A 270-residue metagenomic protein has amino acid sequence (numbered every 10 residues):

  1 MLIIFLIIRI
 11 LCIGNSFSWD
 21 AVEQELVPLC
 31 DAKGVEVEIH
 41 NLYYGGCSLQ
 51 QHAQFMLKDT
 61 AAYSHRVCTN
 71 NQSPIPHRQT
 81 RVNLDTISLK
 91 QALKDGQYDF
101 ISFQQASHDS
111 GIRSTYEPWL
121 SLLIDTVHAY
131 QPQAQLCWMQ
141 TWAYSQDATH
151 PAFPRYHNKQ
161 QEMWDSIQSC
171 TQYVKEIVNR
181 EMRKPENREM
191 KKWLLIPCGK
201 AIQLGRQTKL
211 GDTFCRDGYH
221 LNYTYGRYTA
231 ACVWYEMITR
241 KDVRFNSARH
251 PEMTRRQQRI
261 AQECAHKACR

Functional and structural regions predicted by a protein language model:
M1-Y44, A53-Q54, A61-V67, N246-R270: N-terminal secretory targeting modules
L2, C47-S48, S88, E189 (+1 more regions): Short, solvent-exposed coil/turn linker segments
D20-W119: Conserved SGNH/GDSL esterase-like catalytic core that processes O-acyl groups on lipids and polysaccharides
C30-K33, Q131, I238-T239: A broad structural signal for alpha-helix termini and local helix breaks/kinks
H40, A53-I75, P151-D165, K200-L204 (+1 more regions): A broadly tuned preference for mixed-charge, low-complexity surface segments
D85-Y223, E236: Alpha-helical cap/lid subdomain in secreted, periplasmic, or secretory-pathway luminal O-acyl-processing enzymes
T213-F214, G218-R270: Conserved catalytic region of serine esterases and O-acyltransferases that act on ester linkages in lipids
